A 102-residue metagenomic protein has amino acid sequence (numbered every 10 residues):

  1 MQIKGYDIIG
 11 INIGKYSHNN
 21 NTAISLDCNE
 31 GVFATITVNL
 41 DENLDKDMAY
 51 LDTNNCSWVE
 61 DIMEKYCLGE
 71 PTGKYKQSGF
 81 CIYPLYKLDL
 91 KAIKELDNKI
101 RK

Functional and structural regions predicted by a protein language model:
M1-C28: OB-fold ssDNA-binding interfaces and closely related basic DNA-contact patches used across DNA replication/repair
I3, I13, D47, T72 (+1 more regions): Generic intrinsically disordered, low-complexity segments enriched for polar/acidic and small residues
S25-V32, G73-S78: Short, flexible beta-strand-to-coil junctions
D27-L68: Acidic, aromatic-enriched beta-alpha/helix-loop junctions
T53-K102: Short, compact, well-ordered microdomains
